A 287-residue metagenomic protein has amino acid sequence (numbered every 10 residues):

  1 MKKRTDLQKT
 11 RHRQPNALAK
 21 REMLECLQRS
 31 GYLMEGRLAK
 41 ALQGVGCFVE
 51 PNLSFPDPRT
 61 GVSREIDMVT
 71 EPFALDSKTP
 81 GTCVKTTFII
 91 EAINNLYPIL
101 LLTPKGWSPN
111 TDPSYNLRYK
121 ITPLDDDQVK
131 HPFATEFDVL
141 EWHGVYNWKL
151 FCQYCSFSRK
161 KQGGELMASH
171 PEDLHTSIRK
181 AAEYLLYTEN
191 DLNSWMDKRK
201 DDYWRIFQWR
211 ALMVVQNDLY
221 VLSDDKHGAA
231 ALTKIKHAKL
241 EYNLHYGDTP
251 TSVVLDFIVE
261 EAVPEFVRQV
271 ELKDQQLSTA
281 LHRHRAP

Functional and structural regions predicted by a protein language model:
M1-P287: Intrinsically disordered, low-complexity Ser/Thr/Pro/Gly-rich regulatory segments
